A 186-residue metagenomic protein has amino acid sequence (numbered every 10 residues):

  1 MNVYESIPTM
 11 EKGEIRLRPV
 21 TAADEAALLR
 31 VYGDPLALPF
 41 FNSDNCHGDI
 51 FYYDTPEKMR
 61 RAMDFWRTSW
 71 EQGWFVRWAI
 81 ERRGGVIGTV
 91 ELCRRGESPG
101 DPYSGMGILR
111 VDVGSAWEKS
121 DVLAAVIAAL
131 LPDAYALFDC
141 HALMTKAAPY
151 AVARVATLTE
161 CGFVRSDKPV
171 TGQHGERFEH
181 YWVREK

Functional and structural regions predicted by a protein language model:
M1-A116, D133, L137-H141, P149-A153 (+1 more regions): GNAT-family acyltransferases
K119-D133, A156, E160: Conserved acetyl-CoA-binding loop-helix of GNAT-fold acetyltransferases
